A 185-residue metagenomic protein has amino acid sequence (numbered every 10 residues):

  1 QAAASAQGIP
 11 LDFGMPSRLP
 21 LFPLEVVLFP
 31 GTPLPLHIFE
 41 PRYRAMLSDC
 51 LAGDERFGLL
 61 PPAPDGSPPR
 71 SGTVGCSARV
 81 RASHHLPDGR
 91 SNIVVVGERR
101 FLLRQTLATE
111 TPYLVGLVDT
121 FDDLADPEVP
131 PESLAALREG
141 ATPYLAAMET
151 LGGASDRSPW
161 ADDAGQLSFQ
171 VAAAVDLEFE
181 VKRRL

Functional and structural regions predicted by a protein language model:
Q1-I9: Extreme N-terminal basic, low-complexity initiation segments that serve as generic localization/processing leaders
G8-L185: N-terminal low-complexity, acidic/polar interaction/targeting segments
